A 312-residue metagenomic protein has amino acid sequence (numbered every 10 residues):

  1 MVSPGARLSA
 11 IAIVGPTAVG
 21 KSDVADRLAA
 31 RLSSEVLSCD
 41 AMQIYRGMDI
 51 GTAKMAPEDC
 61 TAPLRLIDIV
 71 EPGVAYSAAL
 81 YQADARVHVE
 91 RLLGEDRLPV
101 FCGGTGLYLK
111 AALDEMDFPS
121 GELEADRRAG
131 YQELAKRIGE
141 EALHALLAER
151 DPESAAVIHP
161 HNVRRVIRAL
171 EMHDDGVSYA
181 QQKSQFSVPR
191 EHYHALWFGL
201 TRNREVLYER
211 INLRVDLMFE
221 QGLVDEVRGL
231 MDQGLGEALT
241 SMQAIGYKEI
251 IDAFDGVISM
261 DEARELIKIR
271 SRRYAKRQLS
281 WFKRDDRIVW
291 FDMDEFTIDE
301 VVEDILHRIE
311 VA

Functional and structural regions predicted by a protein language model:
M1-A312: Phosphate/pyrophosphate-binding catalytic cores of soluble transferases and nucleic-acid-acting enzymes
